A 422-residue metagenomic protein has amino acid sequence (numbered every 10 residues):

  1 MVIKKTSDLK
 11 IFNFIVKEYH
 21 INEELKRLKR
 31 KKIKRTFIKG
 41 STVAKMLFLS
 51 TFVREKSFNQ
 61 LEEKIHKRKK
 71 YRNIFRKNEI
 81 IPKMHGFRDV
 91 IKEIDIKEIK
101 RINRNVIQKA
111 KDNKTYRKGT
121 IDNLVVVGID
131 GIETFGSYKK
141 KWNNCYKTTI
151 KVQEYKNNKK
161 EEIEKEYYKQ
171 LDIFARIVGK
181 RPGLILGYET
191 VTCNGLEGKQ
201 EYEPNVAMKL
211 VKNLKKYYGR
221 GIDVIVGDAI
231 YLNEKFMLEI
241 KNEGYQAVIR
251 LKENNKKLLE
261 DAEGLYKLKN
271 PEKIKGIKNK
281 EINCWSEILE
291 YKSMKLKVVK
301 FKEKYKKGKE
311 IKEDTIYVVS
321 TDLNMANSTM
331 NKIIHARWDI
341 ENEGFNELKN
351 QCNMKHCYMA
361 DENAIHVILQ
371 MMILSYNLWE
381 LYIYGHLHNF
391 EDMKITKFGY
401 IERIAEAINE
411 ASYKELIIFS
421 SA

Functional and structural regions predicted by a protein language model:
K4, N22, I274-L289, N350 (+2 more regions): A short, flexible helix-boundary coil/loop motif
K5-F48, R76-K77: Basic, short loop/linker segments at the boundary and entry of helix-turn-helix/winged-helix-like folds
I11-V16, L61, A326-M359: Short amphipathic alpha-helical "interface-anchor" segments enriched in bulky aromatics
F37-I107, I240: Short, positively charged, Gly/Tyr-enriched micro-motifs that form contact patches at catalytic or ligand/partner
M46, L61, K83, N123-S137 (+8 more regions): Short, conserved catalytic/metal-binding motifs centered on acidic residues
R88-K180: Active-site-proximal, Lys/Arg-enriched surface segment that forms a nucleic-acid-binding/basic interface patch
K151-G221: Electropositive, glycine- and tryptophan-enriched low-complexity nucleic-acid-binding patches
C193-F301: An internal, acidic/charged active-site-proximal segment that coordinates divalent cations and/or engages
